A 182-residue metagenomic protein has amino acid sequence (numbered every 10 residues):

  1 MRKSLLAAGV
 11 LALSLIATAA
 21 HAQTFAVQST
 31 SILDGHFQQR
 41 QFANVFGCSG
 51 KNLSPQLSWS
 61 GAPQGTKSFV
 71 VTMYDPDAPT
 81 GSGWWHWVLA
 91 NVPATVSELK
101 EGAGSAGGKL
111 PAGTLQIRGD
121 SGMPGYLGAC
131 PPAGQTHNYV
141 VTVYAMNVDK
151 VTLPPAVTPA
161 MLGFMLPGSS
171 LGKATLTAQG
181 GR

Functional and structural regions predicted by a protein language model:
M1-A8: Bacterial N-terminal signal peptides that target proteins for export
L6, A19-H21: Intrinsically disordered, low-complexity repeat segments enriched in small/polar residues
A8-I16: Bacterial N-terminal signal peptides
H21-R182: N-terminus-centered regions that define maturation/targeting leaders and the start of the first functional domain
